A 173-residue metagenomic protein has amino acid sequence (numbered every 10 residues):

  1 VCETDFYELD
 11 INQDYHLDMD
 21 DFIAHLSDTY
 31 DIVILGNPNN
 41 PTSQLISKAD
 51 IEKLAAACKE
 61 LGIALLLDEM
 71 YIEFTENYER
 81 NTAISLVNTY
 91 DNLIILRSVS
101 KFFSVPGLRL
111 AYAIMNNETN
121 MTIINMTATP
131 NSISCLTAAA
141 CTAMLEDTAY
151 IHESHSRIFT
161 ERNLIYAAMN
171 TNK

Functional and structural regions predicted by a protein language model:
V1, Y30, L164, A168-K173: A structural boundary/capping signal
V1-L35: PLP-dependent aminotransferase-like
L9-I11, N37, S98, M126: Active-site donor-binding loop signature of nucleotide-sugar glycosyltransferases
I11, P38-P41, D147-Y150: A short, flexible beta-alpha/helix-coil linker loop
H16-T29, P41-L65, E69-F102: Active-site pre-lysine segment of PLP-dependent enzymes
I32-G36, L66, Y112-I114: Structural motif
N92-N170: PLP-dependent aminotransferase class I/II
